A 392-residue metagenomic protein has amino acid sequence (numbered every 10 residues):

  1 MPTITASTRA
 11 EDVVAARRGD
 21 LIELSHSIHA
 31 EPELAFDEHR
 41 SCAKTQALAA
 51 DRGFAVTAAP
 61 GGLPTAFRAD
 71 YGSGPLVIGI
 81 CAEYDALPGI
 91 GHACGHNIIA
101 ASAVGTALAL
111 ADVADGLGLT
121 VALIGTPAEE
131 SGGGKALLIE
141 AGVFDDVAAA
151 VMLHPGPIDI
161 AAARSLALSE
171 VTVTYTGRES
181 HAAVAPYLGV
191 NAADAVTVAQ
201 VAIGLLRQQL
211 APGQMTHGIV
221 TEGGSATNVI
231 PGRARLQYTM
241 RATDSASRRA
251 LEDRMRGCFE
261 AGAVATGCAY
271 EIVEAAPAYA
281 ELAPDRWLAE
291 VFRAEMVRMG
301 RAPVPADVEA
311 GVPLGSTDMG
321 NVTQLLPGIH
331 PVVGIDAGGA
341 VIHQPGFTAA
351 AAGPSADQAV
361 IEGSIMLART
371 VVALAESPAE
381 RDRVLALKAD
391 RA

Functional and structural regions predicted by a protein language model:
P2-L119: Acidic/His- and Gly-rich active-site-bordering loop/insert found across diverse amide/peptide-bond hydrolases
P2-T5, T197-A392: Metal-dependent amide/peptide-bond hydrolase catalytic core, centered on the "pita-bread" metallohydrolase fold
V14, R18, C42-Q46, A103 (+6 more regions): Hydrophobic face of alpha-helices
T45, A49, S102-L110, K135 (+2 more regions): Buried hydrophobic packing segments
A58-P60, E129, A162-S165, G311-P313: Short Gly/Pro-enriched turn/cap motifs at secondary-structure boundaries
T65-R68, D85-A93, N97-I98, V104-T106 (+3 more regions): Histidine/acidic-residue-rich, glycine-tolerant segments that coordinate divalent metal ions
G79-C81, T176, H330-G334: Non-cysteine beta-strand/loop elements that form the S-adenosyl-L-methionine
